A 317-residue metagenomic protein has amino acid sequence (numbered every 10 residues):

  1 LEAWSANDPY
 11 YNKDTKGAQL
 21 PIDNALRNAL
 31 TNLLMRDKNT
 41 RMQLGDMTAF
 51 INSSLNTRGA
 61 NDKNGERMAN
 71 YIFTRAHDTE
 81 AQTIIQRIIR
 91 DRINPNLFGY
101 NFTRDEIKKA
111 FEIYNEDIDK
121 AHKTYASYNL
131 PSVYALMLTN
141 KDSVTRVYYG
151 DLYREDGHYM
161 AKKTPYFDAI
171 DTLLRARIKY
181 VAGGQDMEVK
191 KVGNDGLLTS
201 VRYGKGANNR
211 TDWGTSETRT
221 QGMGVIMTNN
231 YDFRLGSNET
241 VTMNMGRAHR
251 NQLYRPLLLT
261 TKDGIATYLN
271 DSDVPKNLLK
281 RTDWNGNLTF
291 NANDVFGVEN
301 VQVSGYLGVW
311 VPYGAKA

Functional and structural regions predicted by a protein language model:
L1-K316: Active-site-proximal helices and loops of the catalytic beta/alpha 8
